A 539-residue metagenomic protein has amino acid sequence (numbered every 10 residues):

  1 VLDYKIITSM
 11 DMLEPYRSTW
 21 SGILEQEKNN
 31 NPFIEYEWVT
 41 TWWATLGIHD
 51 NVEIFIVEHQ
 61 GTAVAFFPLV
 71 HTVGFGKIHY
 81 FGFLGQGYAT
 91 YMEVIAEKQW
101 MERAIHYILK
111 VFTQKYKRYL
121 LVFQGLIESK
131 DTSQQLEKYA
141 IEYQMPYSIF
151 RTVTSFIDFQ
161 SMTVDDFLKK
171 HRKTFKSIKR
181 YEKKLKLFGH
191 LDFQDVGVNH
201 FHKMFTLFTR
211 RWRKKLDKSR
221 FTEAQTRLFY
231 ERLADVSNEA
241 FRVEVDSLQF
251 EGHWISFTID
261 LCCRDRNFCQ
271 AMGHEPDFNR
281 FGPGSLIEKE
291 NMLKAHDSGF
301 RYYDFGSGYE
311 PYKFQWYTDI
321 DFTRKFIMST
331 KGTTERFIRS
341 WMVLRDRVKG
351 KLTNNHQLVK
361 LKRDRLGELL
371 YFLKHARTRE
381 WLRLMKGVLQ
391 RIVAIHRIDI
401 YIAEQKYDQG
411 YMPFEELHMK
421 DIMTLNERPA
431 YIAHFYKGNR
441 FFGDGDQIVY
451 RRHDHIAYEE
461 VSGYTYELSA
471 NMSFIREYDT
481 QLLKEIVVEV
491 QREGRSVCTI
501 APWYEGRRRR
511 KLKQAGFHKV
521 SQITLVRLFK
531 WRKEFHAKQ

Functional and structural regions predicted by a protein language model:
L2, D131-D165, S298-F372, A376-L417 (+1 more regions): Active-site/acyl-donor-binding loops of N-acyltransferases
L2-G85, Q124-T154, D158-R280, N426-I475: A conserved beta-strand-loop-helix scaffold within acyl/acetyltransferase catalytic domains
E53, T90-M92, Y119, V153: Generic beta-strand structural signal
E58, L84, A89, E97-Q114 (+3 more regions): Aromatic (often tryptophan-rich) hydrophobic motifs at membrane interfaces
M92, K117-G125, T465, A470-I475 (+1 more regions): Hydrophobic beta-strand segments of well-ordered beta-sheets in folded domains
V94-K98, F193-Q194: Acyl-group handling in specialized metabolite and lipid biosynthesis
L120-V122, D192, Y302: Residues at or immediately flanking beta-strands
D408-H434: C-terminal non-catalytic accessory extensions
